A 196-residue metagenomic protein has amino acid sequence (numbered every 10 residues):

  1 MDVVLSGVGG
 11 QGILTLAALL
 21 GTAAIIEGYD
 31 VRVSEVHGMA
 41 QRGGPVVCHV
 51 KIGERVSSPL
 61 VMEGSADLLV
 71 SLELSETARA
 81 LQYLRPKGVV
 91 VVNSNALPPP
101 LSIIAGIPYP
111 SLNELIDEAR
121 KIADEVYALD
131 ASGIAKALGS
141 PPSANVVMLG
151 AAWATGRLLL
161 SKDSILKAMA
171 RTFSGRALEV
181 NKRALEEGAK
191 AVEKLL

Functional and structural regions predicted by a protein language model:
M1-L196: Active-site cofactor/cluster-binding pocket
